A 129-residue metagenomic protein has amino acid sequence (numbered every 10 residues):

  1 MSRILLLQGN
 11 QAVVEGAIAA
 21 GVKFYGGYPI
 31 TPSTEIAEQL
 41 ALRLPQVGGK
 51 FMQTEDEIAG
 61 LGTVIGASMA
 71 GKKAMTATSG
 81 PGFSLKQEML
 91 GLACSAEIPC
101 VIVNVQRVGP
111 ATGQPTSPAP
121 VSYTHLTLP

Functional and structural regions predicted by a protein language model:
M1-S122: Thiamine diphosphate
T124-P129: Conserved small/polar residues in nucleotide/adenosyl-binding loops
